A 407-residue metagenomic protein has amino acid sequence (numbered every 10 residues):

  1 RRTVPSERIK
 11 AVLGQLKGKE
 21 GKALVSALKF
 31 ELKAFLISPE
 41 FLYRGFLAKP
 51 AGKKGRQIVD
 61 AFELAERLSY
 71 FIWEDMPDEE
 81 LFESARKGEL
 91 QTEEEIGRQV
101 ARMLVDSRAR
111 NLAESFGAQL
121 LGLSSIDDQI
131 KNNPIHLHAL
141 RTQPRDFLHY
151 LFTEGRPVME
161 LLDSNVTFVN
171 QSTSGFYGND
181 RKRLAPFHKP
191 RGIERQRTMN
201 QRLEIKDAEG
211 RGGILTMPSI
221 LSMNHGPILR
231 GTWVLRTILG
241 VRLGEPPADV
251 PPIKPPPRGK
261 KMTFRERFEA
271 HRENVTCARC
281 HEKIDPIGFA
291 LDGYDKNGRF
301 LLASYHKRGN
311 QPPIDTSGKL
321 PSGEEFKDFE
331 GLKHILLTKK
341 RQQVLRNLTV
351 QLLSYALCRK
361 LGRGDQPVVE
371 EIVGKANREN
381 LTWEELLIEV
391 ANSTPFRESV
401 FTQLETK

Functional and structural regions predicted by a protein language model:
R2-Q342, T349-S354, Q366-R378, I388-K407: Active-site substrate-binding loop specific to GH73 endo-beta-N-acetylglucosaminidase modules in bacterial autolysins
Y355-K360: Axial heme c-ligation environment in periplasmic c-type cytochrome domains
